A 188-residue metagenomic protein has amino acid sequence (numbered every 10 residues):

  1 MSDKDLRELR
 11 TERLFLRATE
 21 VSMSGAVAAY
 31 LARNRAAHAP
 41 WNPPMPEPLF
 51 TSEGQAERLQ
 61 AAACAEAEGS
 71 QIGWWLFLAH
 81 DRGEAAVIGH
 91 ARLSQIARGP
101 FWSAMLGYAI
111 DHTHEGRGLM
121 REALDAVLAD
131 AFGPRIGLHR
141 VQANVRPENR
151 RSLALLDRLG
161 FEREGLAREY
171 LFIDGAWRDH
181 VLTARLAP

Functional and structural regions predicted by a protein language model:
M1-A26, Y30-P40, G73-P188: Acyl-donor (CoA/ACP) binding surface of acyl/acetyltransferases
A39-Q60: Conserved GNAT-fold acetyl-CoA-binding loop/helix
E47-L49, Q60-W75: A short helix-loop-beta-strand connector motif used in the catalytic cores of GNAT acetyltransferases and, in some
